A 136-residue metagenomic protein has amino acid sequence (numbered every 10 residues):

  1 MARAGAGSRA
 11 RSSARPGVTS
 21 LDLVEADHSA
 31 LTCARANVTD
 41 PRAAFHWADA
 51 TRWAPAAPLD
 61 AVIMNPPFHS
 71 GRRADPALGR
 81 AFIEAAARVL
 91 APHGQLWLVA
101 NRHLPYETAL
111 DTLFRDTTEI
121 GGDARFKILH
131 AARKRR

Functional and structural regions predicted by a protein language model:
M1: S-adenosyl-L-methionine
A4-A10, A14-R136: S-adenosylmethionine
